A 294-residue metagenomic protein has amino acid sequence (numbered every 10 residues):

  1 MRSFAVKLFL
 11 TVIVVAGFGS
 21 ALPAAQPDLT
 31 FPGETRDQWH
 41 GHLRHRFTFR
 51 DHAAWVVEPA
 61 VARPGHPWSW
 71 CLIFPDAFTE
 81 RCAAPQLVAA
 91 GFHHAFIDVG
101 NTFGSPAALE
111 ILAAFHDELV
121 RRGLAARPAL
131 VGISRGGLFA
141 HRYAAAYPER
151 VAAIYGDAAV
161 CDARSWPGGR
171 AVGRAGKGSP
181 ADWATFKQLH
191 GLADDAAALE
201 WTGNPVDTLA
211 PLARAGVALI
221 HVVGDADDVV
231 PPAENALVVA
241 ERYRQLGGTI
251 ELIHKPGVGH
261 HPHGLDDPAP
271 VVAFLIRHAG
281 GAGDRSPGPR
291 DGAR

Functional and structural regions predicted by a protein language model:
A25-P64, G178-T185, G281, G288: A domain-start/cap signature at the N-terminus of enzymes
P64-F74: Short beta-strand element of the alpha/beta-hydrolase
F78-A95: Short amphipathic alpha-helix adjacent to the substrate-entry channel of hydrolases
F103-G123, R142: Alpha/beta-hydrolase active-site loop
G123-S134: Alpha/beta-hydrolase fold nucleophile elbow
R142-D194: Hydrolase active-site cap/lid region
G173-L237, E241-R244: The feature captures the conserved acid-bearing segment of alpha/beta-hydrolase catalytic domains
V229, A233-G292: C-terminal catalytic histidine-bearing segment of alpha/beta-hydrolase fold enzymes
